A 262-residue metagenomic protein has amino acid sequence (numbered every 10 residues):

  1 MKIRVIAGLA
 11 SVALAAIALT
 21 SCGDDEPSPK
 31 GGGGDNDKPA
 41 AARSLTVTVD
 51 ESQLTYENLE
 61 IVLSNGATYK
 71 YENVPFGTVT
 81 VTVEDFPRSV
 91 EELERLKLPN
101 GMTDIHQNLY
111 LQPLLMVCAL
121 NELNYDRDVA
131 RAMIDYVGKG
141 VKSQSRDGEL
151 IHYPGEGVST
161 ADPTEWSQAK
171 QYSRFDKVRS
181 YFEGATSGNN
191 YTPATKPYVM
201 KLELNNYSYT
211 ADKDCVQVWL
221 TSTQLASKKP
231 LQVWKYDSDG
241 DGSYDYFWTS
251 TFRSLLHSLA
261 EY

Functional and structural regions predicted by a protein language model:
M1-L9: Bacterial N-terminal signal peptides that target proteins for export
A10-L14: Core hydrophobic alpha-helical transmembrane segments of single-pass membrane proteins
A18-S21: C-terminal motif of bacterial Sec signal peptides marking the signal peptidase cleavage site
G23-E26: Bacterial signal peptide processing site
G31-Y56: Post-signal peptide N-terminal segment of mature Sec-exported envelope proteins
A41-R43, T55-Y181: Core segments of small alpha/beta cavity-forming domains
E149-S222: Surface-exposed, charged secondary-structure patches
Q217-Y262: Short beta-strand edge/turn micro-motifs at domain boundaries
